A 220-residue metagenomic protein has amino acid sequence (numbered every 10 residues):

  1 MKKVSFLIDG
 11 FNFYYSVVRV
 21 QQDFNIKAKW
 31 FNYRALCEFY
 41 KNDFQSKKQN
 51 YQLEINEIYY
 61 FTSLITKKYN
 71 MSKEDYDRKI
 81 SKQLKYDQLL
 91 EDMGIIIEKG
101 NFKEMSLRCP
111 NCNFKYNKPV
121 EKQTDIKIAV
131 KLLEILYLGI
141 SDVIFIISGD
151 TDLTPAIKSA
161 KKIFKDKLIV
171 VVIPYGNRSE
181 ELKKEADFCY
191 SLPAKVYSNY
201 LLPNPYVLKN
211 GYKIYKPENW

Functional and structural regions predicted by a protein language model:
M1-N117, L168: Domain-level signal for Mg2+-assisted phosphodiester chemistry and nucleotide/NA-binding surfaces in nucleic-acid
I97-W220: Nuclease catalytic cores that cleave nucleic-acid phosphodiester bonds, predominantly acidic two-metal-ion
